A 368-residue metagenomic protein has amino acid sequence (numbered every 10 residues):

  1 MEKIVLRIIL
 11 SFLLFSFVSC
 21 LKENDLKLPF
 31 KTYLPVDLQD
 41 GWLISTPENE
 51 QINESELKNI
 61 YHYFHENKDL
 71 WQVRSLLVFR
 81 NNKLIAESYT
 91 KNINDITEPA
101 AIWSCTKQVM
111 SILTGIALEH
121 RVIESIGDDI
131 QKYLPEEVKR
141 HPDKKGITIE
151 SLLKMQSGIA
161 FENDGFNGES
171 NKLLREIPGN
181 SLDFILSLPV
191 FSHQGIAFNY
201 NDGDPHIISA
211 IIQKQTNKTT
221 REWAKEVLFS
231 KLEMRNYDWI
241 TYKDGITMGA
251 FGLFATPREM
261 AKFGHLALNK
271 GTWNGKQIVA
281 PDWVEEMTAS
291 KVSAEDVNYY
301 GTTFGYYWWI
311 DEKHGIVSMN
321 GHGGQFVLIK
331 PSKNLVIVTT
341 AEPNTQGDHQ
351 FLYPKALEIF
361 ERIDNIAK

Functional and structural regions predicted by a protein language model:
M1-K27: Bacterial Sec-dependent N-terminal signal peptides
F17-D95, L118-E124, K154, R175 (+1 more regions): N-terminal leader/targeting segments and the immediately adjacent pre-domain N-terminus
N82, A100-I126, L152, I208-I212 (+1 more regions): Active-site SXXK
K83-S88, Q131-K132, G168-Q194, K218-Y237: Short, charged, amphipathic alpha-helices and their helix-cap/turn boundaries
H120-I159, S187, T216-F251, A255: Active-site helix/loop module of the DD-peptidase/beta-lactamase fold, centered on the serine-lysine SxxK catalytic
D204-I211, F251-T272, Q325-A341: Active-site-proximal alpha-helical segments within enzyme catalytic domains
M234-N236, V284-V336: Active-site Gly/Thr loop motif
I316, G321-K368: Structured C-terminal helix/loop/strand segments within mature extracytoplasmic catalytic/sensor domains
